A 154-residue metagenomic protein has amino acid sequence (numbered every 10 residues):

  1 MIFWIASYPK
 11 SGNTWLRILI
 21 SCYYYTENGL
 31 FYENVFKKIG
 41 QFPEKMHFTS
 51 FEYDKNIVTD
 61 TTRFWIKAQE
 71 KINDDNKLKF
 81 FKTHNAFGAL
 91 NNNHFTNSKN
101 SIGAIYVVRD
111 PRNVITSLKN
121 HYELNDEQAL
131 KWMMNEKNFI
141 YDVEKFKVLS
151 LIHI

Functional and structural regions predicted by a protein language model:
M1-L151: PAPS-dependent sulfotransferase catalytic domain
